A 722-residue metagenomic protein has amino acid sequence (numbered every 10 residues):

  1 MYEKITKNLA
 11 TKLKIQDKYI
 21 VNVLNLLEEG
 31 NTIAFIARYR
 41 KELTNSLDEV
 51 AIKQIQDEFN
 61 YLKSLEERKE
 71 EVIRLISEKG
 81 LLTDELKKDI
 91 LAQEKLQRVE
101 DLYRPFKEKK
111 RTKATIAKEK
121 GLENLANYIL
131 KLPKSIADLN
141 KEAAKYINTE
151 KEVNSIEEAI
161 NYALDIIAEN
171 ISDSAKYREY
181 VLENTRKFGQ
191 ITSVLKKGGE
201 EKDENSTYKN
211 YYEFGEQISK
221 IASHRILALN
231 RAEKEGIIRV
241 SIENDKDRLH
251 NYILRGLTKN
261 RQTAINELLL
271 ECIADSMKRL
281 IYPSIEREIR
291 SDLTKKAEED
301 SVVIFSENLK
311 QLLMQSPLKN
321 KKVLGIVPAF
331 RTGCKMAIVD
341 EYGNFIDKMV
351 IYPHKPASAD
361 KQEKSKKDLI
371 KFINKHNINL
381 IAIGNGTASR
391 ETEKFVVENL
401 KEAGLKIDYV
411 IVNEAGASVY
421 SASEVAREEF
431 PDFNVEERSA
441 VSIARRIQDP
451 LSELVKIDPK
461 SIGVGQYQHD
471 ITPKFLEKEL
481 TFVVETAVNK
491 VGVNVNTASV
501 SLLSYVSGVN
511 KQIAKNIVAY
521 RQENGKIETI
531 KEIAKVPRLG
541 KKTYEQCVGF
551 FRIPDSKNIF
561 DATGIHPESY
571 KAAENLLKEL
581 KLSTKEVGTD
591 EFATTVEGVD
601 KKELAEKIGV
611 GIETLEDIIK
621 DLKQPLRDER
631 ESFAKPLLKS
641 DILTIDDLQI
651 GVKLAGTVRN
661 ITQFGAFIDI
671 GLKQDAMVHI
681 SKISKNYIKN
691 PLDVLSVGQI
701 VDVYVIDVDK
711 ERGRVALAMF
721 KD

Functional and structural regions predicted by a protein language model:
I20, I351-P356, L380, A422-V435 (+6 more regions): Short beta-alpha connecting loops at secondary-structure transitions that line or flank enzyme active sites
N25-E28, P105, I116-E119, A228-A232 (+16 more regions): Replace "in large, NTP-powered and nucleic-acid-processing enzymes" with "in large, NTP-powered factors and other
T32-I33, T44, D48-E150, D347 (+5 more regions): Accessory alpha-helical DNA-binding modules that contact the DNA backbone or grooves
Y39-K41, D245, P328, E341-Y342 (+9 more regions): Short, ordered loop/turn segments at secondary-structure junctions
A51-Q54, Y61, L65-L75, K79-G325 (+2 more regions): Duplex nucleic acid-engaging cores and interfaces of nucleic-acid transaction enzymes
E142-I156, F214, I253-M277, I281 (+4 more regions): Low-complexity, acidic/Ser/Thr- and charged residue-rich accessory regions of DNA metabolism proteins
E183-Q190, I326-F330, T387-A388, V412-V419 (+5 more regions): A glycine-rich phosphate-binding loop feature that marks nucleotide/adenosyl-phosphate handling sites
V410, G416, S421-V491, N496: Long, charge-rich intrinsically disordered scaffolds of nucleic-acid metabolism proteins
